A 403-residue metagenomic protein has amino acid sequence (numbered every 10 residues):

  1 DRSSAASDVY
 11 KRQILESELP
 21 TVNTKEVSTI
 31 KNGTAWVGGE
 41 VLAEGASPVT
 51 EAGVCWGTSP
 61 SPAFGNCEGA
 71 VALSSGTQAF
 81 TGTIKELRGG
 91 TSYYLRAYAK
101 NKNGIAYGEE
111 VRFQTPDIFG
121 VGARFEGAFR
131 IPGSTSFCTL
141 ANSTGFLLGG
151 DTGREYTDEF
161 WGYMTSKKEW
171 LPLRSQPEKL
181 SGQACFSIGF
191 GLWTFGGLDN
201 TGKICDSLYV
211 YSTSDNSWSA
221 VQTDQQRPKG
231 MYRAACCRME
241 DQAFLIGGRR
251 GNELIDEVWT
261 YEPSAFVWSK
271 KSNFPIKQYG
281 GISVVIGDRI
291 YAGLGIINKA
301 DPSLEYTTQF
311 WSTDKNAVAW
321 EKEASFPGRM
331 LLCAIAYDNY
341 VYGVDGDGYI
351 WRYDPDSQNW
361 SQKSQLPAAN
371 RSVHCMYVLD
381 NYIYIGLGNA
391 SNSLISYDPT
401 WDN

Functional and structural regions predicted by a protein language model:
D1-Q13: Single conserved hydrophobic/aromatic residue that forms the stacking wall/gate of nucleotide- or nucleobase-binding
S4, S47, E253: Structured loop/turn residues at beta-strand edges in well-structured enzyme cores
K11-I118: Short, surface-exposed linear motifs at loops/turns and structural transition points
N32-W36, L42, T77, T83-I84 (+2 more regions): Kelch-like beta-propeller repeat domains
